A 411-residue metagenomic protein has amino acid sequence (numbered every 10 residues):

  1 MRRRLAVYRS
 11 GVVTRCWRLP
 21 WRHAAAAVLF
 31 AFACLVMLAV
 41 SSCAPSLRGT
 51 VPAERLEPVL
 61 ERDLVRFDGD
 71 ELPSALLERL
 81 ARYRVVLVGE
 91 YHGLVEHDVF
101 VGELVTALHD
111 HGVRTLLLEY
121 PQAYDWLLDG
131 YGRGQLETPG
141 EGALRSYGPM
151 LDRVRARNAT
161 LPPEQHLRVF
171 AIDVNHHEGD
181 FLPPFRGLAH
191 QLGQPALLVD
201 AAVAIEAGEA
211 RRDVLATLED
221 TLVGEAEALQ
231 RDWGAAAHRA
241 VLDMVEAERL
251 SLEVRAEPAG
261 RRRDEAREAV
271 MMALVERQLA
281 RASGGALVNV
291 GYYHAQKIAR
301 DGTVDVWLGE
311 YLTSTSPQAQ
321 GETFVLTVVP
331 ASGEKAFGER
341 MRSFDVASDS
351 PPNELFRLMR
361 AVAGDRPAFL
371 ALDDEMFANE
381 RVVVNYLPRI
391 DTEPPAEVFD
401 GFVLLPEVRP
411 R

Functional and structural regions predicted by a protein language model:
M1-W21: N-terminal secretory signal peptides that target proteins for export/translocation
A27-S41: Bacterial N-terminal signal peptides
L38-R411: Compositional signal for N-terminal targeting/processing segments
